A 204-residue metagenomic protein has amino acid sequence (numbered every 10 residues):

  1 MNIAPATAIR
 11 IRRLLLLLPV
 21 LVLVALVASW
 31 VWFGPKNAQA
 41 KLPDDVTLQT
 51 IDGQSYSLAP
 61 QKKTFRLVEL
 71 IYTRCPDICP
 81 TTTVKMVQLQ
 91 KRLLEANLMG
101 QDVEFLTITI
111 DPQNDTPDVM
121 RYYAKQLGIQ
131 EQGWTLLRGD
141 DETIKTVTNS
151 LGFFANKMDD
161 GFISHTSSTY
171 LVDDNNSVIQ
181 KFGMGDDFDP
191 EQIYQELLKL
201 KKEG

Functional and structural regions predicted by a protein language model:
M1-Q49, E203-G204: N-terminal targeting signals for export/organelle localization
K41-L42, F65, S164-T166: Short, small/polar residue-rich loop motifs at catalytic or cofactor-binding pockets
A59-P80, M86: Short active-site neighborhood of thiol/selenol oxidoreductases, capturing the structured segment around
L67-V68, F105, T169: Hydrophobic beta-strand anchors of alpha/beta hydrolase catalytic cores
C79, Q90-N97, L127, T148-L151 (+3 more regions): Sec/Tat-exported extracytoplasmic proteins
V84-V147: Structural microenvironment flanking redox-active thiols in thiol-disulfide oxidoreductases
M158-G204: Thiol-/selenol-based redox modules, centered on thioredoxin-like and closely related oxidoreductase domains
